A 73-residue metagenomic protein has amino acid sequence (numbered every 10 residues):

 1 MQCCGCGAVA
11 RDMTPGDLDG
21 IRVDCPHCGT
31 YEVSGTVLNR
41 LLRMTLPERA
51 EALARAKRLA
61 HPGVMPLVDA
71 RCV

Functional and structural regions predicted by a protein language model:
M1, V23, P66: A broad, low-specificity signal marking well-ordered, structured residues that form hydrophobic/aromatic
C3-C6, C25: Short cysteine-rich clusters marking metal-coordination/redox-active sites
V9-D12, T30-V33: Short functional micro-motifs and their immediate structural scaffolds
M13-D17, G35-V37: Short Cys/His-rich "knuckle" micro-motifs
D19-T30: Cysteine-rich micro-motifs
R22-V23, S34, L42: Non-catalytic effector/regulatory segments
V37-V73: Short, intrinsically disordered terminal segments enriched in charged and Pro/Gly residues
